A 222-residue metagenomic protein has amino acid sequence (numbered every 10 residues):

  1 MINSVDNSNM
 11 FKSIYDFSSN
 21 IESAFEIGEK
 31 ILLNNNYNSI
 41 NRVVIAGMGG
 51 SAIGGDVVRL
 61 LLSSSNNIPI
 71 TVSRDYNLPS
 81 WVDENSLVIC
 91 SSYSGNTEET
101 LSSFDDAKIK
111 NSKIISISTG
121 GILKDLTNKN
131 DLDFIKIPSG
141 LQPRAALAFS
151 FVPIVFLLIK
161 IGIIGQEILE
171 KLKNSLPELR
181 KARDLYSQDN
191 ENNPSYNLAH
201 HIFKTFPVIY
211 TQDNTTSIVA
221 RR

Functional and structural regions predicted by a protein language model:
M1-S4: Short, non-transmembrane cytosolic segments of multipass membrane proteins
D6-N9, S13, G28-L32, N38-N41 (+1 more regions): Active-site phosphate/pyrophosphate-binding segments
S13-E22: The first (N-terminal) embedded transmembrane alpha-helix
S23-K30, I68-D75, D189-N192: Short gly/ser/thr-rich secondary-structure transition/capping motifs
Y37-D184, H200: Glycine-rich phosphate-binding loops that contact phosphosugars or nucleotide phosphates
